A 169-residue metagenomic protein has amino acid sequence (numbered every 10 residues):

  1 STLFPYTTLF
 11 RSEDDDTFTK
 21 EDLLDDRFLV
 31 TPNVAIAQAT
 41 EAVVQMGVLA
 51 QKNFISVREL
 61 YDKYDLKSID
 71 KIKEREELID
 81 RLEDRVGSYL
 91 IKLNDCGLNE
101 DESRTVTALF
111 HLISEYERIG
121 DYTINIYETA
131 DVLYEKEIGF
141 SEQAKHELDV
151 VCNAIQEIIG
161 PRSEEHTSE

Functional and structural regions predicted by a protein language model:
S1, P5-E164, S168: Cytosolic, long alpha-helical scaffolding segments
